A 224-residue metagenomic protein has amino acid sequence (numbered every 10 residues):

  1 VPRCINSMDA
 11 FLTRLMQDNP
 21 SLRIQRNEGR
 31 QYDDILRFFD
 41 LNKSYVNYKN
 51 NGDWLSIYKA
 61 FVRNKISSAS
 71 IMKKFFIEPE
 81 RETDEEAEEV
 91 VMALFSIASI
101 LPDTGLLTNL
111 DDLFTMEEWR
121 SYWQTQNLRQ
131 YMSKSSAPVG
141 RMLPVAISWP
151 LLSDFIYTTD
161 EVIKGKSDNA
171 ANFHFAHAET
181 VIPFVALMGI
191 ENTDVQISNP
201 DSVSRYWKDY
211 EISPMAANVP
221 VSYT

Functional and structural regions predicted by a protein language model:
P2-N172, A176-Y223: Signature for phosphate-centric chemistry
